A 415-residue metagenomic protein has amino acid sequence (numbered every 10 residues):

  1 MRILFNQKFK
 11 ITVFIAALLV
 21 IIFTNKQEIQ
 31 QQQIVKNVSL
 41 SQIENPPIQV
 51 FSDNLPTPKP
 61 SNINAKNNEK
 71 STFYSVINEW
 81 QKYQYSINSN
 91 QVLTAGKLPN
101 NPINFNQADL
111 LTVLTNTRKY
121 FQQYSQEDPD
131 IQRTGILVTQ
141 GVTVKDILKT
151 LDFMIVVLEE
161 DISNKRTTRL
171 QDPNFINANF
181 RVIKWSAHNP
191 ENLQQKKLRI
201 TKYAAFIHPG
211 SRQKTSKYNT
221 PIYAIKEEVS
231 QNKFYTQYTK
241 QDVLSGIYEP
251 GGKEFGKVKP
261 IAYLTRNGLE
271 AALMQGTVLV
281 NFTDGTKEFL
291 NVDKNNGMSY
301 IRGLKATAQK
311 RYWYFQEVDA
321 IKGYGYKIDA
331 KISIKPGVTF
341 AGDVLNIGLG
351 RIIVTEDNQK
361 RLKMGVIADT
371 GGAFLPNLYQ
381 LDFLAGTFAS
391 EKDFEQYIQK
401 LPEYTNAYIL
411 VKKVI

Functional and structural regions predicted by a protein language model:
M1-F14: N-terminal Sec-pathway targeting helices
F14-I15, K36: Terminal low-complexity, poorly structured segments
L18-T24: Hydrophobic h-region of N-terminal signal peptides that target proteins for export in Gram-negative bacteria
T24-Q42: Signal peptide processing junction and immediate N-terminal pro/mature segment of secreted/exported proteins
I43-I415: Solvent-exposed, well-ordered loop and adjacent helix/strand elements within mature globular domains that form
